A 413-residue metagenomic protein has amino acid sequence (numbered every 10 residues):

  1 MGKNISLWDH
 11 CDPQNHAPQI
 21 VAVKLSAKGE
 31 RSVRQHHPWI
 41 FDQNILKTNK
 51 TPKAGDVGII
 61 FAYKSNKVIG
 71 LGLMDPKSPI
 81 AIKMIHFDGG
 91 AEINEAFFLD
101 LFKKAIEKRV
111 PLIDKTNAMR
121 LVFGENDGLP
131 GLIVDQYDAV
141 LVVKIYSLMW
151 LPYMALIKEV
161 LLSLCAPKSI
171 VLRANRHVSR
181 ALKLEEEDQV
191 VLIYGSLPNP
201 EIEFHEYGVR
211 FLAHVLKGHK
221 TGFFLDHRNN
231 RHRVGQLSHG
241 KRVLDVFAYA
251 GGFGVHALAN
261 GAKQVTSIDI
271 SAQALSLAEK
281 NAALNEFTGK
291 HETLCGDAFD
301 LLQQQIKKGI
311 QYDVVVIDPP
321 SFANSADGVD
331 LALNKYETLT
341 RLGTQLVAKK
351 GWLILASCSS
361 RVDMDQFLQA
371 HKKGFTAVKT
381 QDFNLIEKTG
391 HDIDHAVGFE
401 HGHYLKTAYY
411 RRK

Functional and structural regions predicted by a protein language model:
M1-D138: Non-catalytic accessory regions of SAM-dependent methyltransferases
V122-D135, L151-F224, H232: Non-catalytic substrate-recognition/targeting regions of SAM-dependent transferases
G240-Y249: Conserved class I S-adenosyl-L-methionine
A250-K263: Conserved SAM-binding loop of SAM-dependent methyltransferases across substrates and taxa, primarily the Class I
Q264-D269: Conserved SAM-binding motif I beta-strand of class I
S271-V316: S-adenosyl-L-methionine
A298-T376: S-adenosylmethionine
T338, W352-K413: C-terminal catalytic and target-recognition region of SAM-dependent MTase-like enzymes, primarily methyltransferases
